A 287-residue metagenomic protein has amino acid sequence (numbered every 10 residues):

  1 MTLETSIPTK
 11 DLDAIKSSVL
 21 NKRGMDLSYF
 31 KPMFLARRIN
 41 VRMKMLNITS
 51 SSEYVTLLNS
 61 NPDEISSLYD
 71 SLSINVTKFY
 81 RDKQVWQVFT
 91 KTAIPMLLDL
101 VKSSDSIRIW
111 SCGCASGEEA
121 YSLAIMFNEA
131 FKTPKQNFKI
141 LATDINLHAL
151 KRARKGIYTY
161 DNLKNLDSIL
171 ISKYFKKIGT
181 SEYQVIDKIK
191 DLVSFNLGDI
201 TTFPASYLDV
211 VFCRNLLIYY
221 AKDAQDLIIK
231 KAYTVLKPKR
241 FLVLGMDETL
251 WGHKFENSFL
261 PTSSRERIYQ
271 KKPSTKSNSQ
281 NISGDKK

Functional and structural regions predicted by a protein language model:
T2-W110: Conserved AdoMet
D105-G117, K139-L141: Conserved class I S-adenosyl-L-methionine
S116-T133: Conserved SAM-binding loop of SAM-dependent methyltransferases across substrates and taxa, primarily the Class I
T133-F212, L216-L227, M246-W251, F255-S258 (+2 more regions): Extended basic-aromatic, gly/pro-enriched interface segments that bind polyanionic ligands
D226-P238: A short glycine-rich, Lys/Arg-flanked "PGG" loop and its adjoining helix->strand segment in the class I
P238-M246: Conserved beta-strand signature within the Rossmann-like core of class I S-adenosyl-L-methionine
S263-Y269: Short hydrophobic/aromatic beta-strand or adjacent loop that forms the aromatic wall/cage of a ligand/substrate-binding
